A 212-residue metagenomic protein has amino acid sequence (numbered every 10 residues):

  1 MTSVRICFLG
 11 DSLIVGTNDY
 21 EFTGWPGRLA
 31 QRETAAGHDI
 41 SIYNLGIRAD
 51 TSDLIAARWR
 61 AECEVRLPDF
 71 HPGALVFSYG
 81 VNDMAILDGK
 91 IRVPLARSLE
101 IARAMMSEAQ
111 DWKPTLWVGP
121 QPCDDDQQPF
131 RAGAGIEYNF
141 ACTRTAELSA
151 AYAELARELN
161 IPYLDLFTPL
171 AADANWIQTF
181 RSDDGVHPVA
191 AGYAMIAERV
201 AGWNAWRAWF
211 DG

Functional and structural regions predicted by a protein language model:
T2, Q31, H38, A57-G212: Alpha-helical cap/lid subdomain in secreted, periplasmic, or secretory-pathway luminal O-acyl-processing enzymes
S3-Y20, P26, D50, M84: Catalytic nucleophile-elbow at a beta strand-turn-alpha helix junction centered on a G-D-S/GDSL motif, marking
F8-L9, N44, W117: A structural signal for the hydrophobic beta-strands that form the central parallel beta-sheet of Rossmann-like
S12-L13, L45-D50, F77-V81, R103: Cell-envelope and extracellular/periplasmic
E21-A36: Short catalytic helix/loop segments, enriched in acidic residues and glycine and frequently bearing histidine
A36-D53: A short beta-strand-loop structural module common to alpha/beta enzyme folds
